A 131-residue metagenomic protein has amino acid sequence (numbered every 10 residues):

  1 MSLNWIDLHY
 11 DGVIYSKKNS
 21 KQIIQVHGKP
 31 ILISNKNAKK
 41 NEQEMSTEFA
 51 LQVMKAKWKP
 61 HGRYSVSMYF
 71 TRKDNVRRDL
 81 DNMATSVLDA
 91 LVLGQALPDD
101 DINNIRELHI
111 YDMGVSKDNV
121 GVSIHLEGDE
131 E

Functional and structural regions predicted by a protein language model:
M1-E131: Acidic, proline/glycine-enriched N-terminal capping motif
